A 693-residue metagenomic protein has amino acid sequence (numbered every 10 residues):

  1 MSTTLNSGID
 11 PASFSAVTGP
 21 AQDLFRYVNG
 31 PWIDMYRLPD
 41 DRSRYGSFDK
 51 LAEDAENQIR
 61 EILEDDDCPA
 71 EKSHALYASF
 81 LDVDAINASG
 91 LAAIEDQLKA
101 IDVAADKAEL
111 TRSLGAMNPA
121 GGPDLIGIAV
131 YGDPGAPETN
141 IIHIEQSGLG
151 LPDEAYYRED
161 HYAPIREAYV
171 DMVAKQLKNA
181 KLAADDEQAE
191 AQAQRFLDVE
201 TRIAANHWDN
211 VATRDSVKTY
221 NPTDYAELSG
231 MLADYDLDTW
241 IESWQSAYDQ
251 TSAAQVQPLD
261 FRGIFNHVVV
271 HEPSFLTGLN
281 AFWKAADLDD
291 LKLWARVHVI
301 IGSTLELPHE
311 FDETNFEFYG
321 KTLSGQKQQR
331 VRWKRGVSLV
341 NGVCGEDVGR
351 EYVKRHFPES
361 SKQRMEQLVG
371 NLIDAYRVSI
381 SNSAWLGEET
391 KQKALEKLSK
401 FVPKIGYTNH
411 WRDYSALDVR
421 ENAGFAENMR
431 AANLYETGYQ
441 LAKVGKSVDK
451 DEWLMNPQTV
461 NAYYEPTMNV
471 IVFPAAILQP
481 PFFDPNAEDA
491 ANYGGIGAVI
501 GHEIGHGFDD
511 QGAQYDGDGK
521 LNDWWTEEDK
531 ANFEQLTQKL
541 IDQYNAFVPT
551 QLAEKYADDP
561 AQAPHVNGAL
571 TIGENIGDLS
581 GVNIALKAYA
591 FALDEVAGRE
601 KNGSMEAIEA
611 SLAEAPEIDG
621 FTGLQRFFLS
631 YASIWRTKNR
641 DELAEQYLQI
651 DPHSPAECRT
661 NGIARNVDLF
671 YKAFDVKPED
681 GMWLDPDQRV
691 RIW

Functional and structural regions predicted by a protein language model:
S2, A52, F196, Q255-P258 (+6 more regions): Intrinsically disordered, low-complexity linker/terminal regions across diverse proteins
S2-L5, T18-Q22, Y27-A88: Active-site-surrounding "flap" and adjacent substrate/cofactor-binding loops of secreted or lumenal enzymes, prototyped
L5-I9, G150-E154, A561-A563: Flexible glycine/proline-enriched surface loops and loop-helix/loop-strand junctions
G8-P20, G568: A charge-rich, low-complexity, intrinsically flexible signal that marks solvent-exposed coils, linkers, repeats
A16-P20, P134-A136, Y464-T467, G620-T622: Extracellular/periplasmic catalytic domains that process cell-envelope and extracellular macromolecules
M35-P39, A129, D153-A155, H207-D209 (+3 more regions): Short, solvent-exposed loop/turn and secondary-structure capping segments
D41-L63, D186-N206, N492-A498, A615-G620 (+1 more regions): Short secondary-structure subsegments characteristic of cysteine-rich extracellular domains
E64-Q367, N371: Noncatalytic, helix-rich "gating/capping" subdomain that lines the substrate-entry/channel surface of large enzyme
